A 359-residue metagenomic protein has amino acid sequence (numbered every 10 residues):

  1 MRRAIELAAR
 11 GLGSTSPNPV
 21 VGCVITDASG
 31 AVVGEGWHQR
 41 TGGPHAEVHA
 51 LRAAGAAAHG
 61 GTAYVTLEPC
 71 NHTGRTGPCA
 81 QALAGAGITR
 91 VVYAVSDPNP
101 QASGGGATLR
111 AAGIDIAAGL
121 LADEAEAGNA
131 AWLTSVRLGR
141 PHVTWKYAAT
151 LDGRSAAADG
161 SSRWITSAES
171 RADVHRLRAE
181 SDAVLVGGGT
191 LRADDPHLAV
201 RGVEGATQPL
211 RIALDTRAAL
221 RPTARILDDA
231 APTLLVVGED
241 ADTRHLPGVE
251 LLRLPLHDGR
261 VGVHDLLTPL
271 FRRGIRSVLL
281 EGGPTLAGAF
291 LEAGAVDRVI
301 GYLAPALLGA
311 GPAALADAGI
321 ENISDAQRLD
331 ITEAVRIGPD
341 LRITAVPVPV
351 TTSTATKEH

Functional and structural regions predicted by a protein language model:
M1-S16, W132-S135: Short, basic/aromatic recognition patches
A4, G22, C70, L109 (+7 more regions): Residue-level signal for inorganic ion chemistry
V20-G30, Y147-A148, I343: Short beta-strand scaffold segments in enzyme catalytic cores
V24-E124, L210, A289-L291: Zn2+-dependent cytidine deaminase-like catalytic core
P98-Q101, D123-E124, R192, A219-R221 (+2 more regions): Short gly/pro/ser/thr-enriched loop/turn and capping motifs at secondary-structure boundaries
A131-L138, H142-S277, T285-G288: Active-site ligand-binding patch in enzyme domains
A293-L329: Flexible, gly/pro- and Lys/Arg-enriched active-site loops
A318-H359: Conserved histidine-centered catalytic loops in small-molecule metabolism enzymes
